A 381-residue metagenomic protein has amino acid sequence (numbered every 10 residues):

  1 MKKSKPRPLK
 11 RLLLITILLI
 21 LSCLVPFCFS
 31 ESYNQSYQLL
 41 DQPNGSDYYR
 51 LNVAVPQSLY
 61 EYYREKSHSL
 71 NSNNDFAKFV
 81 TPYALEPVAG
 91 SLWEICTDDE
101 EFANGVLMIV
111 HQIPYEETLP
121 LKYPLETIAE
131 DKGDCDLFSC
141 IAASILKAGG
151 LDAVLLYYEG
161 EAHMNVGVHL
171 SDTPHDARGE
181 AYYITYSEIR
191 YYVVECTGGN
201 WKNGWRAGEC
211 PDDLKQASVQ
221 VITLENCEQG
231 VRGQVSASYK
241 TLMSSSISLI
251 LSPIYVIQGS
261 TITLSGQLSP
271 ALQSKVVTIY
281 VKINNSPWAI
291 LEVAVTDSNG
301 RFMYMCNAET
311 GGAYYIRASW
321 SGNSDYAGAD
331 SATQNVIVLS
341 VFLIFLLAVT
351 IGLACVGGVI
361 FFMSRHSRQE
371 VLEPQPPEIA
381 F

Functional and structural regions predicted by a protein language model:
M1-Y33, V166, C227, G266 (+1 more regions): Secretory targeting signatures
S22, K66-E130: Secondary-structure boundary elements
L137-V221: Hydrophobic/aromatic-rich core segments of domains that either
L251-V256: Short beta-strand segments of immunoglobulin-like
L291-N299: Short, acidic Ser/Thr/Gly-rich low-complexity loop/linker segments typical of extracellular and cell-surface proteins
G300-Y304: Short strand-edge motifs at loop-to-beta-strand transitions and within beta-strands of extracellular beta-rich domains
N307-G312: Surface-exposed, short loops/turns at beta-strand junctions within beta-sandwich domains
Y314-A327: Enriched for extracellular/lumenal, surface-exposed ectodomains of secreted and cell-surface proteins
